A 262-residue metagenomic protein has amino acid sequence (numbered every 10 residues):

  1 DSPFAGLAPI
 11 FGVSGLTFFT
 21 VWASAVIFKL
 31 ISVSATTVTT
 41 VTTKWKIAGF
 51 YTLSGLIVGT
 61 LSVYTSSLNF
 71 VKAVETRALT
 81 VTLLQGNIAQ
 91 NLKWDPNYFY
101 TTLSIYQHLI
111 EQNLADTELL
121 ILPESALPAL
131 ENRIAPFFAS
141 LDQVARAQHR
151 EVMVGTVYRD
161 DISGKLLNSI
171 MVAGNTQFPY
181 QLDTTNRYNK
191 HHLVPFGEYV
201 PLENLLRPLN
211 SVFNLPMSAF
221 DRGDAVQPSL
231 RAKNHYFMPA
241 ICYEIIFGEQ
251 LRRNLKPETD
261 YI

Functional and structural regions predicted by a protein language model:
D1-N69, E111: Membrane-embedded alpha-helical bundles of multi-pass enzymes that act on lipidic or dolichyl-linked glycan substrates
S2, G55-L122, N132-Q143: Membrane-interface segments at or immediately adjacent to transmembrane helices that form the boundary between
A5, P9, A25, T101-H108 (+3 more regions): Short, contiguous clusters of charged residues that form electrostatic/catalytic patches at enzyme active sites, used
F28, S32, Q107-E111, D142 (+2 more regions): Generic structural signal for well-ordered alpha-helical scaffold segments
A115, L119-I262: Solvent-exposed soluble domains appended to multi-pass membrane proteins
